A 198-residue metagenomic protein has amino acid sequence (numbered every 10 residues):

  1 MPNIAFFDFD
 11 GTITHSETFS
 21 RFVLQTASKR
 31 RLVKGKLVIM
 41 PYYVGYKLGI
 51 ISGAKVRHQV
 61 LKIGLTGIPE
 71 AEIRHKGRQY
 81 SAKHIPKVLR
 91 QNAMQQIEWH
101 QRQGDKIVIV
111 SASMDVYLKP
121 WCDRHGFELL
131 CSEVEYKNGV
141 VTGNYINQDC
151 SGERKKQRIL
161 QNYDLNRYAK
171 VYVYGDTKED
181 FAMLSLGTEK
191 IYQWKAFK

Functional and structural regions predicted by a protein language model:
M1-G49: Active-site neighborhood of HAD-like aspartate-dependent phosphohydrolases
P2, H75, A82-K198: C-terminal cap/substrate-recognition subdomain and adjoining C-terminal extension of metal-dependent phosphatase-like
H15-S16, G53-A54, T66: Generic structural signal for well-ordered secondary structure
E17, I68, R154: Conserved active-site and cofactor/substrate-binding residues in soluble primary-metabolism enzymes
F19-S20, R57, K156: A general structural signal for well-ordered alpha-helical segments in protein cores
R31-L32, I51-S52, P69-E72, Q91-N92 (+1 more regions): Conserved alpha/beta cores of soluble small-molecule-handling proteins
L48-R57: Small-residue-rich anion-binding loops in enzyme active sites
V56-N92: Metal-dependent phosphoesterase signature
